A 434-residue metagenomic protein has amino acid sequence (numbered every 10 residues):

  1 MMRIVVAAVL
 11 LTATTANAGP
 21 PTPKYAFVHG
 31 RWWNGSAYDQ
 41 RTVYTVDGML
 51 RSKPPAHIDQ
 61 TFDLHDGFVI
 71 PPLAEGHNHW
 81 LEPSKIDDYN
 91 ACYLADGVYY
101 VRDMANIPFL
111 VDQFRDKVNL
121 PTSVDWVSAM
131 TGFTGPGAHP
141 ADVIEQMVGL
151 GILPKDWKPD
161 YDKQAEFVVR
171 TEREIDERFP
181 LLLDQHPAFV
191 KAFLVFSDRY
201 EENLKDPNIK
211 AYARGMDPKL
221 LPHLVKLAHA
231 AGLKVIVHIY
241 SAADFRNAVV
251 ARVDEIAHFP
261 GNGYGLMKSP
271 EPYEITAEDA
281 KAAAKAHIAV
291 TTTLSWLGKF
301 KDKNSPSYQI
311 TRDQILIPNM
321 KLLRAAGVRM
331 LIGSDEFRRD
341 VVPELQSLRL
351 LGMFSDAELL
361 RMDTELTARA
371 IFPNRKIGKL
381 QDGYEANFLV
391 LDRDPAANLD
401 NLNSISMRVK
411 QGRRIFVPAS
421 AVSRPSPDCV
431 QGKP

Functional and structural regions predicted by a protein language model:
M1-A7: Sec-dependent signal peptide recognition, specifically the positively charged N-region followed immediately by
A7-A18: Hydrophobic h-region of N-terminal signal peptides that target proteins for export in Gram-negative bacteria
G19-K24, W32-I70: Histidine-rich, glycine-flanked metal-binding segment
Y25-F27, P55-K85, Y99, G432: Replace "His-x-His-based motif
L64, L73, N90-N208, A213-L233 (+2 more regions): Divalent-metal coordination cores built from histidine and acidic residues
V101-M104, N203-Q314, A326-L331, R369-I371 (+1 more regions): Active-site core of metal-dependent hydrolases
R312-D394: His/Asp/Glu-enriched, well-ordered alpha-helical/loop segment that forms or immediately abuts the divalent-metal
D363-E365, R369, D382-C429: C-terminal cap of metal-dependent C-N hydrolases
